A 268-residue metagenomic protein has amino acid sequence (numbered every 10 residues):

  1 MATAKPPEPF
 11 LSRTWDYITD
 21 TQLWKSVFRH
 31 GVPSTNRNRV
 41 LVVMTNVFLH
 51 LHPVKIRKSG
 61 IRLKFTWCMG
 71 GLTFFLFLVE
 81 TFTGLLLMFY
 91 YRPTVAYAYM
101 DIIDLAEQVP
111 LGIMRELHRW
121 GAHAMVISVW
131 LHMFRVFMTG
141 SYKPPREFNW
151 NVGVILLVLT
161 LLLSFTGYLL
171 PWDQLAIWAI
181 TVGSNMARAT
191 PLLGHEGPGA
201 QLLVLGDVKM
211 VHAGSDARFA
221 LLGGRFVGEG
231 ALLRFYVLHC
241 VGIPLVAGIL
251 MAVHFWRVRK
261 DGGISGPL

Functional and structural regions predicted by a protein language model:
M1-L268: Membrane-embedded alpha-helical bundles that constitute the cytochrome b-like, heme-associated redox core of multi-pass
